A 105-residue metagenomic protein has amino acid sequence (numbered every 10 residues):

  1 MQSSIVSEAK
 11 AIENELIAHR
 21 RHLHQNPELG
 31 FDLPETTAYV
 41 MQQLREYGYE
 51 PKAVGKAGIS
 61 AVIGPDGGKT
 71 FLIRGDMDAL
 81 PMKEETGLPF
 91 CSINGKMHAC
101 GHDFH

Functional and structural regions predicted by a protein language model:
Q2-H98, D103: Acidic/His- and Gly-rich active-site-bordering loop/insert found across diverse amide/peptide-bond hydrolases
